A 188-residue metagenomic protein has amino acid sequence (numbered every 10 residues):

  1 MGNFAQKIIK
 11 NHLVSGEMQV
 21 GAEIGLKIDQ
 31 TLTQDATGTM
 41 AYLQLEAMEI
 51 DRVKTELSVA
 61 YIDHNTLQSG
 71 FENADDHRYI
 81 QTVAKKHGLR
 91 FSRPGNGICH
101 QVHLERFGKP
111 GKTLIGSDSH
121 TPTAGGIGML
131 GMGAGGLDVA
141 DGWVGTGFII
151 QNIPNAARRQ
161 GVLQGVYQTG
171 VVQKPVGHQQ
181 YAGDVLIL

Functional and structural regions predicted by a protein language model:
M1-R159, L188: Fe-S-dependent hydro-lyases/dehydratases of central metabolism
N152-A156, G161, G165-T169, K174-P175 (+1 more regions): Alpha-helix boundary/capping motif
